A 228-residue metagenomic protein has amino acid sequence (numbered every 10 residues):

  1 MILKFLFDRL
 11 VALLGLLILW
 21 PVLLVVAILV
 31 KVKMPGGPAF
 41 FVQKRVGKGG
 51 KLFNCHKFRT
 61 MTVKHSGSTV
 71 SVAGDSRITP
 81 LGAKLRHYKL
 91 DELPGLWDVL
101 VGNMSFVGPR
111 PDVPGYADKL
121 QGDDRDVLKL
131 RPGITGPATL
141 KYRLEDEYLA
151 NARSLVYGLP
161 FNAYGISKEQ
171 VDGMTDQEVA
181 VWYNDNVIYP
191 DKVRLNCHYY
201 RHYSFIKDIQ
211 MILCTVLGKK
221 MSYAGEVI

Functional and structural regions predicted by a protein language model:
M1-V63, H198-I228: A hydrophobic, helix-centered structural microdomain
R9, R77, D191-V193: N-terminal alpha-helical segment
A12, F41, T79-A83, G115 (+1 more regions): Positions in alpha-helical segments
V26, F40, V70, V107-P109 (+5 more regions): Short, hydrophobic secondary-structure boundary micro-motifs
F53-A83: Acidic, Ser/Thr-rich low-complexity segments on the non-lumenal side of membrane proteins
T62-H65, N103, L144: Feature marks short, surface-exposed loop/turn motifs that line or immediately flank catalytic pockets and channel
A73-P137, I212-T215: A short, structured surface patch at a secondary-structure boundary
K129-I228: C-terminal terminal-structure detector
